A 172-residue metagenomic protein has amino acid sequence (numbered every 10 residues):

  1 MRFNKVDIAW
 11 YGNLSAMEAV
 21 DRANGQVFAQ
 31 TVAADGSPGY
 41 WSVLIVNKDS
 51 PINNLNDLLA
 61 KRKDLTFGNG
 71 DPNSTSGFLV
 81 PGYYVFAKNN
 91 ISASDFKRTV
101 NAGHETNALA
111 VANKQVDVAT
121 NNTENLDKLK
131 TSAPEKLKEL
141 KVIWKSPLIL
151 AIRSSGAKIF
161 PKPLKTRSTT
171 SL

Functional and structural regions predicted by a protein language model:
M1-P51, T123: Short, glycine-/small- and polar/acidic-enriched structural segments that line small-molecule recognition paths
R2, V20-D21, G36-G39, A60-R62 (+3 more regions): Extracellular/periplasmic catalytic domains that process cell-envelope and extracellular macromolecules
F3, N53-D57, T131, P163-T166 (+1 more regions): Replace "anionic and nucleotidyl ligands
W10-N24, A87, A112-N113, D117-K138: A ligand-binding cleft/hinge motif common to bilobed small-molecule-binding domains
L14, S37-L109, N113-V116, E124: Bilobed "Venus flytrap"/periplasmic-binding protein-like clamshell domains and structurally analogous long
Q26-T31, A93-D95, E139-V142: Short hydrophobic/aromatic-enriched beta-strand-loop microsegments
A33-V43, P134-T170: Periplasmic-binding protein-like
T106, N113-N125, S155, K162 (+1 more regions): Surface-exposed interaction patches
